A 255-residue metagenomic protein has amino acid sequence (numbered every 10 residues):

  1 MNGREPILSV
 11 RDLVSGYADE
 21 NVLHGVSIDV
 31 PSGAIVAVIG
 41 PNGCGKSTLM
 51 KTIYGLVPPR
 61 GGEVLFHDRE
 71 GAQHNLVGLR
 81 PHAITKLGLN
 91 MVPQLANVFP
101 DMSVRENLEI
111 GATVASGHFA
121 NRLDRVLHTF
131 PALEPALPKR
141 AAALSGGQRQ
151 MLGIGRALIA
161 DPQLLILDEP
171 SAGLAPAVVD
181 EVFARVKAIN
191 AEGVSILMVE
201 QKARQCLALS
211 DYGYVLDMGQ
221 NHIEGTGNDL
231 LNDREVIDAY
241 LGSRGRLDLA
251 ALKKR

Functional and structural regions predicted by a protein language model:
I39-P41: The feature captures the beta-strand-to-loop junction immediately N-terminal to the Walker
Y54: Helix-to-loop junction immediately C-terminal to a conserved catalytic motif
E63-K86: ABC ATPase NBD Q-loop/coupling interface
R140-L144: Conserved ABC ATPase signature
A157-L158: ABC ATPase C-loop
D161: Conserved catalytic motifs of ABC-family nucleotide-binding domains
L165-E169: Catalytic Walker B motif of ABC-type/P-loop ATPase nucleotide-binding domains
